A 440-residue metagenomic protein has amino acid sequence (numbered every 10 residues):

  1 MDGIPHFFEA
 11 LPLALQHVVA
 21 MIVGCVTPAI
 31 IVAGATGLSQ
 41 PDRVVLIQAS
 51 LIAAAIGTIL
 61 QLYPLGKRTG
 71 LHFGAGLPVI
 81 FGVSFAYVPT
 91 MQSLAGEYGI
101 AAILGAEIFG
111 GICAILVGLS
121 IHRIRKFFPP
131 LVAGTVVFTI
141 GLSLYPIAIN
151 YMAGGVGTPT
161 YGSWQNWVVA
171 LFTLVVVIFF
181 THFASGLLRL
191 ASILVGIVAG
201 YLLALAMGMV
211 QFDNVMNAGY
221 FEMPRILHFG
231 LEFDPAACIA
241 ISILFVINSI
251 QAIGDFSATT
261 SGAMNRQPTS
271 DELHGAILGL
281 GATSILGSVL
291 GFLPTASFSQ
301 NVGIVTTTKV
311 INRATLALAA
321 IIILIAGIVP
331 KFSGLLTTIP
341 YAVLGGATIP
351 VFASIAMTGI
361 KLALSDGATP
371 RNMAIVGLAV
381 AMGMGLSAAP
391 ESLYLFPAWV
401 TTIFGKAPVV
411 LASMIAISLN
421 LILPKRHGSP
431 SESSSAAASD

Functional and structural regions predicted by a protein language model:
M1-L13, F212-I226, S261, N265-R266 (+2 more regions): Intrinsically disordered, low-complexity non-transmembrane regions of multi-pass membrane transporters
F7, A33-G74, I243-R313, A438-S439: Membrane-embedded helical hairpins/re-entrant loop segments and their flanking transmembrane helices within multi-pass
F8-V19, C238-V246: Residue-level signal for short hydrophobic patches within transmembrane helices of multi-pass membrane transporters
L11-I31, I80-Y87: The first (N-terminal) embedded transmembrane alpha-helix
H72-I108: Membrane-interface helix-loop-helix modules in multi-pass membrane proteins
L94-Q211, A320-E432: Membrane-embedded alpha-helical modules
V156-Q165, A206-V246: Helix-loop-helix junctions that connect adjacent transmembrane segments in multi-pass membrane transporters
T181, N301-L316, I321-G327: Interfacial segments of multi-pass membrane proteins
